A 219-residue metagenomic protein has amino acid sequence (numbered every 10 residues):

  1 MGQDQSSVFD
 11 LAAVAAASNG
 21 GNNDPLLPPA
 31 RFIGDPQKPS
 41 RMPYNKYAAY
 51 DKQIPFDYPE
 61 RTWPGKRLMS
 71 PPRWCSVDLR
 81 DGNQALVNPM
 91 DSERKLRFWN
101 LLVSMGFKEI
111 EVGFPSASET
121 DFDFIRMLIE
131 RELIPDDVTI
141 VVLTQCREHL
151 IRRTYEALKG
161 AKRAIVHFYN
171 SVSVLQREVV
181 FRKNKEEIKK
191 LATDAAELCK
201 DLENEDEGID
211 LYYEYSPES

Functional and structural regions predicted by a protein language model:
A12-G20, D24-A85: N-terminal amphipathic alpha-helix/helix-capping segment at the start of soluble metabolic enzymes
W63-P89, H167-F181, L202, D206-E214: N-terminal small/glycine-rich loop or linker at the start of catalytic domains across soluble metabolic enzymes
M69-P72, G106-K108, I134-I140, K162-A164 (+1 more regions): Short, well-ordered coil/turn segments that N-cap beta-strands
R94-G113: Catalytic domains of carbohydrate-active enzymes, especially glycoside hydrolases
K95, D121, I125, I151 (+2 more regions): Aromatic/hydrophobic pocket-lining residues that form the small-molecule binding cavity in soluble enzyme cores
F107-V138, V142-L143, N170-V180, S216-S219: Glycine-rich, proline-tolerant flexible connector loops at the mouths of alpha/beta enzymes
R126-P135, R153-A164, E197-G208: Acidic (Asp/Glu)-rich catalytic clusters
E148-V174, N184-E187: Hydrophobic or amphipathic alpha-helical targeting/insertion segments
